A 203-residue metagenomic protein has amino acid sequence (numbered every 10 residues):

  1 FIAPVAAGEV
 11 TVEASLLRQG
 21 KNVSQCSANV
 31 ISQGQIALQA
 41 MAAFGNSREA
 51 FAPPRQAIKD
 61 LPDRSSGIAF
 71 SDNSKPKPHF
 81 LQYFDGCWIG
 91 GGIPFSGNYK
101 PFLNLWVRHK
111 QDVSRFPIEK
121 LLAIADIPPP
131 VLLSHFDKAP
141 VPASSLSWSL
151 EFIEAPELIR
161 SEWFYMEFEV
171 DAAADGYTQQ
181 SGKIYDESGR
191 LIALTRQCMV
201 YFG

Functional and structural regions predicted by a protein language model:
F1-G203: Terminal targeting signals and extreme-terminal segments of soluble enzymes
